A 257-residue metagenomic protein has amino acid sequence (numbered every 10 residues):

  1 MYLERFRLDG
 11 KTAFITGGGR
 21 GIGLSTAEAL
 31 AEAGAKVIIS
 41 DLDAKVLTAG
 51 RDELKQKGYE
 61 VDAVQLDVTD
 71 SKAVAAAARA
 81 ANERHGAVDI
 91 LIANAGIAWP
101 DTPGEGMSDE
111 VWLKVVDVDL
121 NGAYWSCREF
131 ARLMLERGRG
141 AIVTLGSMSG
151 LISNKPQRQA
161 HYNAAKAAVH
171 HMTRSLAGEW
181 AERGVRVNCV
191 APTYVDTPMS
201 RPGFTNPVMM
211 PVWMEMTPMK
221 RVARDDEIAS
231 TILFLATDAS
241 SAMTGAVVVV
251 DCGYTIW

Functional and structural regions predicted by a protein language model:
M1-R5, A98-D101, L233, T244-W257: Short C-terminal tail/terminal secondary-structure segment of NAD(P)H-dependent dehydrogenase/reductase domains
L8-I38: Canonical Rossmann dinucleotide-binding motif of NAD(H)/NADP(H)-dependent dehydrogenases/reductases, specifically
T102-G104, S108-V116, W213: Substrate-binding pocket helix/loop in short-chain dehydrogenase/reductase
C127, A165, T173: Active-site helix of classical SDR
R132, G178-E182, S241: Alpha-helical segment proximal to the catalytic Tyr-Lys
S147: Residue(s) in the substrate-gating loop at a strand-loop-helix junction that position the organic substrate next
T217-I228, A239: A conserved structural motif in NAD(P)-dependent oxidoreductases
